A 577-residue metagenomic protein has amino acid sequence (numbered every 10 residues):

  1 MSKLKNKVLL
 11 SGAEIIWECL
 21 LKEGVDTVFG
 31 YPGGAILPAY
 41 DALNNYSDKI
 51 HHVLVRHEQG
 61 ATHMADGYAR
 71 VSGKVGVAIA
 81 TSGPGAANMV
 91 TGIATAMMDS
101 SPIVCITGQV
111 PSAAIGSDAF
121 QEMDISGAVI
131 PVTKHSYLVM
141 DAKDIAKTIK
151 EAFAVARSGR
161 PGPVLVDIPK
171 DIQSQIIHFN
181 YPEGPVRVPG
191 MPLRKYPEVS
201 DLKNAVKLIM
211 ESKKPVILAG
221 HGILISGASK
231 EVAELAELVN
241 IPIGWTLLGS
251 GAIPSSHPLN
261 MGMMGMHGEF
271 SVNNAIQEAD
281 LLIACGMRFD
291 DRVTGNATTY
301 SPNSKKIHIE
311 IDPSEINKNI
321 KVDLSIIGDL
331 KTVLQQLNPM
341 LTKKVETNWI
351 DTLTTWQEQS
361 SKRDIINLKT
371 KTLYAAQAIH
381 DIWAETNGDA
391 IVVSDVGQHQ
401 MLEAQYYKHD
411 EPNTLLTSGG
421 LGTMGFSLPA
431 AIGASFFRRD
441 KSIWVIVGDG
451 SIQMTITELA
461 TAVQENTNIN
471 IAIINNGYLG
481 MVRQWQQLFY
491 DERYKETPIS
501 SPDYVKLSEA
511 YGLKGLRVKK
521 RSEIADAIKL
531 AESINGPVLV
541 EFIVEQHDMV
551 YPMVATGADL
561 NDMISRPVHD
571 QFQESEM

Functional and structural regions predicted by a protein language model:
S2-N6, K143, N303-V396, R521 (+2 more regions): Phosphate/pyrophosphate-binding active-site segments
S2-V345, D381, E385-G388, N468-I473 (+3 more regions): N-terminal alpha/beta PP-like core and its mobile active-site loop of ThDP/TPP-dependent enzymes
A13-W17, L21-D26, G34, A39-N44 (+1 more regions): Active-site diphosphate/adenylate-binding microenvironment
Y31-G33, H52-H63, A78-G85, M140-A142 (+8 more regions): Active-site nucleophile and cofactor-binding loops and adjacent substrate-binding regions of central metabolic enzymes
I106, A114, D118-Q121, E278 (+4 more regions): Thiamine diphosphate
L165, H308, V393, I446-V447: Generic enzyme active-site microenvironment
K170-Q173, H399, Q546-H547: Short, internal active-site loops enriched in acidic
